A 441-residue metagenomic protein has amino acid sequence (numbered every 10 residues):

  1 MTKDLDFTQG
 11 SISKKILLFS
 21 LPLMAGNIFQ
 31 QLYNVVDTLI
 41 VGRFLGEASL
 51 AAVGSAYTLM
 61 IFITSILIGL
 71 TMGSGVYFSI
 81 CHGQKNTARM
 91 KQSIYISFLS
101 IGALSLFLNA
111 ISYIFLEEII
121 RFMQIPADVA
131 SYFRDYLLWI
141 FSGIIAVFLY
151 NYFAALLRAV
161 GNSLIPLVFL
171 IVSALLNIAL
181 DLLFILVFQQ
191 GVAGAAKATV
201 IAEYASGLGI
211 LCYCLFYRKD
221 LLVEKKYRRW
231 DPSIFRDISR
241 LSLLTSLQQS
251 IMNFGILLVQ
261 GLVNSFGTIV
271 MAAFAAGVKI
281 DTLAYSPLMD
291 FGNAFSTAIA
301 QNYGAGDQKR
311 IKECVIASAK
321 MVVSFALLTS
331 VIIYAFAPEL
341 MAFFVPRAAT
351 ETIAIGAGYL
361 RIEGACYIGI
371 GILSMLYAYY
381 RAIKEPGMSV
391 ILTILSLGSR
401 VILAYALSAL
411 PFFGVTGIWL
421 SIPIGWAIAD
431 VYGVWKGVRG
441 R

Functional and structural regions predicted by a protein language model:
M1-S20, F78-G143, V187-L243, I299-C366 (+1 more regions): Short alpha-helical transmembrane segments in multi-pass integral membrane proteins
L23, N27, L39, V76 (+16 more regions): Transmembrane alpha-helix boundary and packing residues in multipass membrane permease domains and related
L23-V76, I140-V147, R236-Q301, V322-S330 (+3 more regions): Transmembrane helix-bundle signature of multi-pass secondary active exporters and lipid flippases
Q30, N34, T38, G42 (+12 more regions): Juxtamembrane/transmembrane-helix interface segments of polytopic membrane transporters
V35, F44-E47, C81-Q84, A159-V160 (+5 more regions): Helix-loop interface residues and adjacent transmembrane-helix termini in multi-pass membrane transporters, primarily
L50-A110, V147-P166, A273-A337, I370-L392: Small-residue-rich hydrophobic transmembrane alpha-helices
F62-S65, N177-D181, G207-L211, L283-S286 (+3 more regions): Hydrophobic transmembrane alpha-helices of multi-pass small-molecule transporters
T71, I140-R158, P166-A174, A195-I210 (+4 more regions): Short runs within selected transmembrane alpha-helices of multi-pass transporters and secretion channels
